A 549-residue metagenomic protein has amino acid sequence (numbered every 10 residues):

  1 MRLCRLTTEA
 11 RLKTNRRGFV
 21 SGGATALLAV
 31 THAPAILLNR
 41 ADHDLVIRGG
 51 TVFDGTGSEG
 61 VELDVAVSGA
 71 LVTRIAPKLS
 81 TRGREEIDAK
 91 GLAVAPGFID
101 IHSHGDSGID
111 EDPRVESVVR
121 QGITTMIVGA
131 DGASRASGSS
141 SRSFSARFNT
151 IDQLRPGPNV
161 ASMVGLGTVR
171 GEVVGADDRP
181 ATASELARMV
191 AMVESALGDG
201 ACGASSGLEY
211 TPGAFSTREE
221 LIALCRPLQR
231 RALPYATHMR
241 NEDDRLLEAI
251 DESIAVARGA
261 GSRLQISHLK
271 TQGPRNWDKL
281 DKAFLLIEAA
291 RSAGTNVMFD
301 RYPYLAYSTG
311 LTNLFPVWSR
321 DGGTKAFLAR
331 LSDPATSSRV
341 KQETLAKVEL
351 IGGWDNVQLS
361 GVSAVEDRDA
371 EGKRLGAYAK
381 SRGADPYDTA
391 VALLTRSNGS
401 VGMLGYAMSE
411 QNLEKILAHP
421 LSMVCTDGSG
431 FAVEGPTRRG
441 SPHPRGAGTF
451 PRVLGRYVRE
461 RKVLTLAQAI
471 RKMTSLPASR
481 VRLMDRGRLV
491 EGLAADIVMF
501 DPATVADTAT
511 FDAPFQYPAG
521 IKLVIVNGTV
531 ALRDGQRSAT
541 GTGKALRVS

Functional and structural regions predicted by a protein language model:
M1-N15, T25-H32: N-terminal secretory signal peptides
I36, D42-L45, V52-G97, D507: Histidine-rich, glycine-flanked metal-binding segment
D44, V52-D64, V401-M408, N412-L413 (+2 more regions): Acidic, glycine-enriched loop/beta-strand segments at the rims of small-molecule binding/catalytic pockets
G50, A70, G91, H102 (+11 more regions): Divalent metal-coordination and catalytic microenvironments
G50, D333, K415-L421, D427 (+2 more regions): C-terminal cap of metal-dependent C-N hydrolases
L92, F98, S103, I109-A204 (+3 more regions): Divalent-metal coordination cores built from histidine and acidic residues
G157, M163-V164, T168-A183, M189-Y210 (+3 more regions): Active-site neighborhoods of metal-dependent hydrolases
S195-S253: Divalent metal-binding pocket/active-site signature
